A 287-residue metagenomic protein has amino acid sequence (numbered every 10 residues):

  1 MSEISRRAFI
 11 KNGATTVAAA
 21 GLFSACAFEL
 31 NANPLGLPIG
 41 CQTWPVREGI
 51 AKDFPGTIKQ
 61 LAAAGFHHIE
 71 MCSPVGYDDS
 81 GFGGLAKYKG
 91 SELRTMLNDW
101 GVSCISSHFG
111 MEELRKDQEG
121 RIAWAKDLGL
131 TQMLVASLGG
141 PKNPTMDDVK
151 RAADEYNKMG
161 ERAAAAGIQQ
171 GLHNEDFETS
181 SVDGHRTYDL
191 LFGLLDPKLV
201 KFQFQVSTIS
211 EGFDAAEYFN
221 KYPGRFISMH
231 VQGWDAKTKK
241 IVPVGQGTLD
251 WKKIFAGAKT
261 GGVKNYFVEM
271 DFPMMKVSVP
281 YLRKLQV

Functional and structural regions predicted by a protein language model:
S2-G40, R47-H67, V182-K201, T208-V287: Histidine-acidic metal/acid-base catalytic patches
G13-T15, A19, V75, W100-S103 (+2 more regions): Active-site acidic/histidine proton-transfer and metal-coordination neighborhood in alpha/beta enzyme cores
N33-P34, I58-A63, G84-C104, E119-L130 (+4 more regions): Acidic (Asp/Glu)-rich catalytic clusters
C41, M71, S107, V135 (+4 more regions): Conserved beta-strand positions
W44, P74, E112, L138 (+2 more regions): Flexible loop residues that form catalytic and substrate-binding hotspots at small-molecule/glycan-binding clefts
P45-A51, C72-Y77: Extracytoplasmic "Venus flytrap"
E70-E92: Glycine-rich, proline-tolerant flexible connector loops at the mouths of alpha/beta enzymes
Y77-G81, P141-T145, A236-I241: A short acidic, helix-capping loop that chelates divalent metal ions and anchors anionic groups
